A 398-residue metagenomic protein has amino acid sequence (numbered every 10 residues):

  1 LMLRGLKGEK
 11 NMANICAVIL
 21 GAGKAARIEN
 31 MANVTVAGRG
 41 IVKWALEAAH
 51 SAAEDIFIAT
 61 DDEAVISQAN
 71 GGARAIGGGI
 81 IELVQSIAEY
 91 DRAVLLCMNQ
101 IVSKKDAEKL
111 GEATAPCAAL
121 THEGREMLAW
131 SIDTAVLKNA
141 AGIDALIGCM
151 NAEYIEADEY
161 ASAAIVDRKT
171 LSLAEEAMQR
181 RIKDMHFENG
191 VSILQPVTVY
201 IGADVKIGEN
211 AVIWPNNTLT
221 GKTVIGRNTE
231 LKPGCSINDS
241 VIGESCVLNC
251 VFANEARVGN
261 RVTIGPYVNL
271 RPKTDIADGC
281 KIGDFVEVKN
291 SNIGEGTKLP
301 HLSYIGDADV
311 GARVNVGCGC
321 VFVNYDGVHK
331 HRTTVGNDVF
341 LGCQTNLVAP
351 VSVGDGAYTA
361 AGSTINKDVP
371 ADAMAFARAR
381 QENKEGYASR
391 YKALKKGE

Functional and structural regions predicted by a protein language model:
L1-N11: Short, Lys/Arg-enriched N-terminal segments with co-localized hydrophobic residues within the first ~10-30 amino acids
G8, V247-E398: Glycine-rich hexapeptide-repeat left-handed beta-helix
A13-S67, G77-G78, A107: N-terminal glycine-rich phosphate-binding loop and ensuing alpha1 helix
G23-A25, E63, M98-I101, R380: Short glycine-rich anion-binding loops that position phosphate/pyrophosphate groups of nucleotides and phosphorylated
V42, L96-N99, D167, I213: Residue-level signal for inorganic ion chemistry
V65-V136: Conserved beta-loop-beta/alpha segment of the NTase-like Rossmann-fold superfamily that binds/positions NTPs
A129, N139-I147: Internal gly/pro-rich beta-alpha loop/helix module that stabilizes soluble enzyme cofactors or their anionic handles
I147-N249, V258-R261: Extended, small-residue-rich solenoid/repeat segments and analogous flexible loops that form exposed scaffolds
